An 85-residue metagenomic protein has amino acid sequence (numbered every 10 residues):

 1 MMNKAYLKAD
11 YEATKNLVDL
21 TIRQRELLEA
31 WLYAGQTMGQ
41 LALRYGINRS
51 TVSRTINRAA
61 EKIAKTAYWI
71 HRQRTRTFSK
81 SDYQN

Functional and structural regions predicted by a protein language model:
M1-M2, D82-Q84: General nucleic-acid-binding
N3-L17: Short, Lys/Arg-enriched N-terminal segment that forms or immediately precedes the first helix of a structured domain
V18-Q24: Short helix-coil-helix linker/hinge
L27-L28: A short pre-motif secondary-structure segment
A34-T51: Helix-turn-helix DNA-binding module
T55-R58: Residues within the DNA-recognition helix of helix-turn-helix
A60-H71: C-terminal flanking helix
I70-S79: Short, glycine/acidic-rich hinge or "gate" loops at secondary-structure transitions that mediate conformational
